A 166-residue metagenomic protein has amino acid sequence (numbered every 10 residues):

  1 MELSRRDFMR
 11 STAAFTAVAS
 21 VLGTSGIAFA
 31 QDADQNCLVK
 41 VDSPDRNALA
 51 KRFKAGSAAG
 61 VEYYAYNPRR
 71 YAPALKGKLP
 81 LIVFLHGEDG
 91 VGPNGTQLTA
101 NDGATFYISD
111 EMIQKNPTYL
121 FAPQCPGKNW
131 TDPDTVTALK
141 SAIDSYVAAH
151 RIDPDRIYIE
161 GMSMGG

Functional and structural regions predicted by a protein language model:
M1-T16: N-terminal secretory signal peptides and thylakoid transit peptides that target proteins across membranes
T16-A17, A28: Cleavable N-terminal signal peptides
V21-I27: C-terminal segment of classical bacterial N-terminal signal peptides
Q31-L81, E160, M164: A domain-start/cap signature at the N-terminus of enzymes
S57, A74-G77, M112-N116, I152: Extracellular/periplasmic catalytic domains that process cell-envelope and extracellular macromolecules
A72-G77, N129-S163: Gly/Ser-rich "nucleophile elbow"/oxyanion-hole loop immediately N-terminal to the catalytic nucleophile in hydrolases
L81, E88-A138: Active-site machinery of serine-nucleophile hydrolases
F84-G92, C125, V147-H150, M162-G166: Cell-envelope and extracellular/periplasmic
